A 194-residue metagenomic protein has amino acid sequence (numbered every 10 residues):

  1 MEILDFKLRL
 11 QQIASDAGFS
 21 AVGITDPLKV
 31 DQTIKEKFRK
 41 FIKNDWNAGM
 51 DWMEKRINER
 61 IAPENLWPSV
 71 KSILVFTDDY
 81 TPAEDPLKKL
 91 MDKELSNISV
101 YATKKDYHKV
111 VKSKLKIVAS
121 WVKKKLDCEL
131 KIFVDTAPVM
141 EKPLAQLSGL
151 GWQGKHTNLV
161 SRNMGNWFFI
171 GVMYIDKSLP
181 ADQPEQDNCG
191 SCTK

Functional and structural regions predicted by a protein language model:
M1-G190: Auxiliary alpha/beta "docking" domains used to position bulky ligands
T193: Cys/His-coordinated zinc-binding microdomains
